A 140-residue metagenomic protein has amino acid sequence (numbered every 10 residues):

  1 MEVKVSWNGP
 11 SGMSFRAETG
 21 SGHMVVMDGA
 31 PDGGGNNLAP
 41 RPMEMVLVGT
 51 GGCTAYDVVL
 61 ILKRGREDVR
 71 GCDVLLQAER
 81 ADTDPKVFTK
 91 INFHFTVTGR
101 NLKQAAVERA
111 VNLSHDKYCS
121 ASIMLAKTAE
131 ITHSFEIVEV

Functional and structural regions predicted by a protein language model:
M1-V48, V59-V140: Extended beta-strand/beta-hairpin segments
